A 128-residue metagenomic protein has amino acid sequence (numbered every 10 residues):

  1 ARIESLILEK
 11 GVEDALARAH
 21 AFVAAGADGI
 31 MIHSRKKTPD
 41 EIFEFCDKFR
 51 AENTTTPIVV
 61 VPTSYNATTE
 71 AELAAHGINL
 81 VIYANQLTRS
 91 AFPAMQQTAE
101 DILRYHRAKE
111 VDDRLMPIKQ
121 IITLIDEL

Functional and structural regions predicted by a protein language model:
A1-Y83, R89-E100: Alpha/beta enzyme core
Q86-L128: Extended, intrinsically disordered, low-complexity segments
